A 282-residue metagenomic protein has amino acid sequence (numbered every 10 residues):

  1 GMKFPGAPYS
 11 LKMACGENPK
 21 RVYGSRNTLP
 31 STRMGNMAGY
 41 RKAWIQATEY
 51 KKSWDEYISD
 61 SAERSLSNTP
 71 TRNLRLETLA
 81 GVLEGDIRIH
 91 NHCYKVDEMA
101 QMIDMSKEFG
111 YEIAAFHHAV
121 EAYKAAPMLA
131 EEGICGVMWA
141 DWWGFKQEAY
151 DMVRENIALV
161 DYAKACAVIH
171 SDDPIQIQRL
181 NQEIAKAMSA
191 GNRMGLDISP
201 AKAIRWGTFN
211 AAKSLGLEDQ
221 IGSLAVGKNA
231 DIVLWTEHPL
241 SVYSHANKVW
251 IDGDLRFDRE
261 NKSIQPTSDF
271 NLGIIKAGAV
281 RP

Functional and structural regions predicted by a protein language model:
G1-A115, H245, I251, A279-R281: Polyanionic/metal-chelating signatures
W54, E77, F109, W139 (+3 more regions): Extracytoplasmic and endomembrane cell-envelope/extracellular-matrix remodeling and assembly machinery
R88, P127-A130, I134-W235, L255: His/Asp/Glu-enriched, well-ordered alpha-helical/loop segment that forms or immediately abuts the divalent-metal
V96-A100, A119-A126, Q176-Q178: Active-site environment of divalent metal-dependent phosphoester hydrolases
M99-S106, A125-A130, I184: Distinct, well-ordered alpha-helical segments
Y111-H118, C135-A140: Short hydrophobic/aromatic-enriched beta-strand-loop microsegments
A225-D269: C-terminal cap of metal-dependent C-N hydrolases
L272-P282: Short, solvent-exposed cationic patches
